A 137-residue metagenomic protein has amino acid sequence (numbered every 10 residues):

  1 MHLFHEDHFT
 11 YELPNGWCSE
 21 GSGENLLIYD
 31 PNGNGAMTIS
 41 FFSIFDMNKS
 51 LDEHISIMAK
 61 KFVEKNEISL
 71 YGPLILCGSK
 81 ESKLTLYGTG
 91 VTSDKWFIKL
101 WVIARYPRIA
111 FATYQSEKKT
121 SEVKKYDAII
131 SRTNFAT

Functional and structural regions predicted by a protein language model:
H2-I57: Secretory pathway targeting signatures of secreted, lumenal, and periplasmic proteins
E12, N32-N34, K80, I103-I109: Short, solvent-exposed coil/turn segments at beta-strand boundaries
W17, A110-T137: Surface-exposed amphipathic alpha-helical segments
S19, I28, T38, I98 (+2 more regions): Short hydrophobic/aromatic-rich beta-strand segments that constitute the beta-sheet cores of beta-sandwich/beta-barrel
S22-L26, S82, P107-R108: Beta-strand-connecting loop/turn residues
D30-N34, G90-T92, Q115-E117: Secondary-structure transition/turn motif
M58-Y106: Signature of long, low-cysteine stretches enriched in small and polar/charged residues
